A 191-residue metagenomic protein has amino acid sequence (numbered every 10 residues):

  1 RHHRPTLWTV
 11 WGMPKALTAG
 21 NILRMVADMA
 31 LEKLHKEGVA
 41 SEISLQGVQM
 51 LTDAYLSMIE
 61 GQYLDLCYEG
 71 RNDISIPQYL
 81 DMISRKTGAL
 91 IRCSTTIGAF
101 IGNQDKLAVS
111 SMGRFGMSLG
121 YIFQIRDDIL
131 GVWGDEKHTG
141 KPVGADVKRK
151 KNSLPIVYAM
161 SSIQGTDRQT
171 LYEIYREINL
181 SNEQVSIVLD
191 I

Functional and structural regions predicted by a protein language model:
R1-T170: Mg2+-dependent prenyl diphosphate-binding active-site environment of isoprenoid biosynthetic enzymes
I163, T170-I191: Mobile late-domain/C-terminal helix-loop "cap" segments that border catalytic sites or the cytosolic face
